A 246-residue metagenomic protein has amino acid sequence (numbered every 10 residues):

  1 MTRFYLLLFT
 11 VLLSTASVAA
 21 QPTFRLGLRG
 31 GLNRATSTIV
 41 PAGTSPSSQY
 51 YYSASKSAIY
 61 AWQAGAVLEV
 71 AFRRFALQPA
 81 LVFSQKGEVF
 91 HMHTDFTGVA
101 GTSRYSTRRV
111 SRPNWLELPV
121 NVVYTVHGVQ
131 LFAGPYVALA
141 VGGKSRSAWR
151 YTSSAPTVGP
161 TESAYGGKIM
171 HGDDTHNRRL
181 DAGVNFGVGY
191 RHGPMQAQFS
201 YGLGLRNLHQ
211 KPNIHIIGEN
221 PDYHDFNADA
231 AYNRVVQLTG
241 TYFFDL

Functional and structural regions predicted by a protein language model:
M1-L7, S53-S55, I59-F75, Y201: N-terminal capping/interface segment
M1-R29, V122, G240-L246: Bacterial Sec-dependent N-terminal signal peptides
L7, V110, V120, T125-L131: A mid-sequence interfacial segment
A20-G65, F243-D245: Short glycine/proline- and aromatic-enriched beta-strand/turn motifs that initiate or cap beta-hairpins
Q21, A71-F75, S84, V126-V129 (+2 more regions): Outer-membrane beta-barrel channels and translocator barrels
R25, H192-P194, A230-L246: Outer-membrane beta-barrel "beta-signal"
L28-L32, W62-V70, L81-F83, L116-Y124 (+4 more regions): Residues on the lipid-exposed face of transmembrane beta-strands in outer-membrane beta-barrel proteins
T36-I59, Q85-N114, A140-D181, L205-Q237: Extracellular/periplasm-exposed beta-strand and loop segments of Gram-negative cell-envelope proteins, dominated by
